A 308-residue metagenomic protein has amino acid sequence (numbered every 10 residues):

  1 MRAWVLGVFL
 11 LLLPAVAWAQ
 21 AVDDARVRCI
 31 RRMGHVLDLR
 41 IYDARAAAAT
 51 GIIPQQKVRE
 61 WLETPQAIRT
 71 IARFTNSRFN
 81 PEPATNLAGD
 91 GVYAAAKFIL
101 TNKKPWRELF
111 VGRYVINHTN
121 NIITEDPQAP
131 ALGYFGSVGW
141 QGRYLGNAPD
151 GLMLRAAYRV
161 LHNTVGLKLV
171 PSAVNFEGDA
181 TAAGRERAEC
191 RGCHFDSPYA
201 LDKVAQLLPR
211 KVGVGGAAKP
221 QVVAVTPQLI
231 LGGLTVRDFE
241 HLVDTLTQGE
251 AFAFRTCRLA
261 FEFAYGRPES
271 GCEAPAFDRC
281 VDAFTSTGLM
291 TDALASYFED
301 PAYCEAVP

Functional and structural regions predicted by a protein language model:
M1-W4: Positively charged n-region of N-terminal signal peptides that target proteins for export
L10-L11: Hydrophobic alpha-helical transmembrane segments of integral membrane proteins, especially lipid-exposed positions
P14-V16: N-terminal signal peptide c-region/cleavage motif recognized by signal peptidases
Q20-S270, A274-P308: Active-site substrate-binding loop specific to GH73 endo-beta-N-acetylglucosaminidase modules in bacterial autolysins
